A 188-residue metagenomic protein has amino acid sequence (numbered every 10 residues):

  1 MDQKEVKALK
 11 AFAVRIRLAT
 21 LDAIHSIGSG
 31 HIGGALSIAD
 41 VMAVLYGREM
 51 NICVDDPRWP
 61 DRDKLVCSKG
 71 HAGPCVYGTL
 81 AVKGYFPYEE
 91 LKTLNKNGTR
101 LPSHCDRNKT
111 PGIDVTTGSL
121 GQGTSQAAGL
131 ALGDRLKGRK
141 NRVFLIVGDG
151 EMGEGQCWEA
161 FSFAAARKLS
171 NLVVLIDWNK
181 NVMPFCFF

Functional and structural regions predicted by a protein language model:
M1-I16: N-terminal hydrophobic or amphipathic helices/low-complexity stretches enriched in small/hydrophobic/Pro/Gly
K7-A8, G148, P184-F187: Alpha-helix capping and helix-loop boundary segments enriched in small/acidic/polar residues
L9, T20-A23, A35-A166: Cofactor-binding active-site loop characterized by glycine-rich and histidine/acidic residues
A13, H31, K69, G153 (+1 more regions): Charged, low-complexity surface patches
A13-S29, D177-W178: N-terminal capping segment at the start of a domain
G28-L36: Structural motif
R167-F188: A short, conserved beta-to-alpha structural element at the edge of catalytic cores that scaffolds binding
